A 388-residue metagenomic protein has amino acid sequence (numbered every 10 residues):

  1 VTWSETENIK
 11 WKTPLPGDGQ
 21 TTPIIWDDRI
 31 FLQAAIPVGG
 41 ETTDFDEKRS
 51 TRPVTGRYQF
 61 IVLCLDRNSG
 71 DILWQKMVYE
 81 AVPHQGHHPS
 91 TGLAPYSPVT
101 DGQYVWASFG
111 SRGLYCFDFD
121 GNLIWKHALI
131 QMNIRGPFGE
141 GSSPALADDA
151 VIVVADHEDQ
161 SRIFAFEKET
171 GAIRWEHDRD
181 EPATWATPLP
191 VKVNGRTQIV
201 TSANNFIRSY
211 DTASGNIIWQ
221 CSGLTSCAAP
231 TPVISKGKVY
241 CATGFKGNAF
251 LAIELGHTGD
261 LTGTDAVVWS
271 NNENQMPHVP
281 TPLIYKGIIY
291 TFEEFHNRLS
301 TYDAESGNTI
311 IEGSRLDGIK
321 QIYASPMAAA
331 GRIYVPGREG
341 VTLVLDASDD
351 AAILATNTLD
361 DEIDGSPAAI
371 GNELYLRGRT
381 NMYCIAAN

Functional and structural regions predicted by a protein language model:
V1-N388: Noncatalytic, solvent-exposed loop/strand surfaces of beta-propeller-type extracellular/periplasmic domains
